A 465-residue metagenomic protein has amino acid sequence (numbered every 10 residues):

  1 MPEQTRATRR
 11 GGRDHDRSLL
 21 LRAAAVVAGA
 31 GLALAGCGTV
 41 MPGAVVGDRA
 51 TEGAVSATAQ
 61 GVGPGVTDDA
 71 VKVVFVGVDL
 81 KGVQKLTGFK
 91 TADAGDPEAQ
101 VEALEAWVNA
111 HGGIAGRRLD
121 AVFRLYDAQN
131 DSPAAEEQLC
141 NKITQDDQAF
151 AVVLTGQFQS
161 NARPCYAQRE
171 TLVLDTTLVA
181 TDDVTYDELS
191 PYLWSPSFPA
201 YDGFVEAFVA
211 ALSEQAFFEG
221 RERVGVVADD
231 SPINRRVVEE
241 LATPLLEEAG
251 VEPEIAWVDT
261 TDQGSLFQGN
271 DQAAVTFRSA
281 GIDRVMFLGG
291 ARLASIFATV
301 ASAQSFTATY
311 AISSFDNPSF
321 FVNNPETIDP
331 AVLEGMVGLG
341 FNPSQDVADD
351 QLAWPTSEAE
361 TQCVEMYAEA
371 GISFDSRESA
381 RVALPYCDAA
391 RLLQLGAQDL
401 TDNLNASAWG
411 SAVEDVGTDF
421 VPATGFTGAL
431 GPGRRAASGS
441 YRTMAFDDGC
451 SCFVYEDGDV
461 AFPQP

Functional and structural regions predicted by a protein language model:
A33-G36: C-terminal motif of bacterial Sec signal peptides marking the signal peptidase cleavage site
G38-M41: Bacterial signal peptide processing site
A44-K142: N-terminal extracellular/periplasmic Venus flytrap/periplasmic-binding protein-like
D48-Q60, P64, K72, E334 (+1 more regions): Solvent-exposed, acidic/polar segments of extracytosolic/periplasmic ligand-binding ectodomains
A110-E188, T261-Q268, S295: Beta-alpha junction/loop-to-helix N-cap segments that form part of ligand/metal-binding clefts
A149-A256, Y310-G338: Extracytoplasmic ligand/sensor domains, especially the bilobed periplasmic-binding protein
F198, A301-Y386, D459-P463: Extracellular/periplasmic periplasmic-binding protein-like sensory domains
D230, E239, A291-I296, N342-V416: Extracellular/periplasmic ligand-binding modules, especially the Venus flytrap/periplasmic-binding
